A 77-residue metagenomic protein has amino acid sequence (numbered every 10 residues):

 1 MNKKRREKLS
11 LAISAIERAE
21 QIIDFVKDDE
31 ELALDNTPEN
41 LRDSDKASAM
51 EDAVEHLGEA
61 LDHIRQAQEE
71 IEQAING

Functional and structural regions predicted by a protein language model:
M1-G77: Long, low-complexity or tandemly repetitive, helically biased scaffold regions used for multimeric assembly/adhesion
